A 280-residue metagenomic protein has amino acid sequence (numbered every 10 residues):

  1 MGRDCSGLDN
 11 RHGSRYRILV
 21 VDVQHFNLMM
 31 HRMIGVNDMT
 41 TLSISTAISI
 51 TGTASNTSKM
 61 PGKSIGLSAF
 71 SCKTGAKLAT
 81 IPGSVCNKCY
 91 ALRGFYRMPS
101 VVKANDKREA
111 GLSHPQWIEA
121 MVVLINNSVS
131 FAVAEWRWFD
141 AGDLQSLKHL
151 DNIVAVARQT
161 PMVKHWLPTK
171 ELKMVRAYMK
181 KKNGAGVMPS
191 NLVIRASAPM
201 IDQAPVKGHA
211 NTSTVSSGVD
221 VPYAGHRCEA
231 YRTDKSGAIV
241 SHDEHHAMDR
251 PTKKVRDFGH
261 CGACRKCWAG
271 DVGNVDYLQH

Functional and structural regions predicted by a protein language model:
M1-G2, N10: Compositionally biased, low-complexity segments
G13, V23-F26: Short hydrophobic alpha-helical segments enriched in small aliphatic residues
L19-D22, G35: Detector for intrinsically disordered, low-structure N-terminal pre-sequences
H31-H280: Class I S-adenosyl-L-methionine
